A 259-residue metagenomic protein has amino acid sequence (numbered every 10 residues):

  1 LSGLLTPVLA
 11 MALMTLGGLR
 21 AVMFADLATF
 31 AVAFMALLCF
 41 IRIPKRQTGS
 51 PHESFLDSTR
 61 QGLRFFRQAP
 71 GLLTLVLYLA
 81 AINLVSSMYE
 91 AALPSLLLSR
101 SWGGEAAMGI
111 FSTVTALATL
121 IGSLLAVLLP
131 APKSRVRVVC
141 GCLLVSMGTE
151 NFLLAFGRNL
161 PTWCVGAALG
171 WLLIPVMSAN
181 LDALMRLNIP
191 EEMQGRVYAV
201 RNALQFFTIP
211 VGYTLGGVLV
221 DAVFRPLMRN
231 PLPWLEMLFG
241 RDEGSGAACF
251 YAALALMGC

Functional and structural regions predicted by a protein language model:
G3-P7, Y78-E90, I174, I209: Conserved extracellular-gate-facing transmembrane-helix segments in secondary transporters
V8-A12, N151-L153: Alpha-helical transmembrane segments of multipass membrane proteins
M14-F24, A155-W163: Transmembrane helix interruption/hinge and helix-loop junction motifs
G18, F40, R64-Q68, S86 (+2 more regions): Residues at helix-coil transition
A28-Q47: C-terminal membrane-cytosol helix-exit motif in multi-pass small-molecule transporters
T29-A31, L56-R60, R67, A81 (+1 more regions): C-terminal transmembrane bundle of multi-pass solute transporters/carriers
I43-L77: Juxtamembrane intracellular "pre-TM" segments in multi-pass secondary transporters
